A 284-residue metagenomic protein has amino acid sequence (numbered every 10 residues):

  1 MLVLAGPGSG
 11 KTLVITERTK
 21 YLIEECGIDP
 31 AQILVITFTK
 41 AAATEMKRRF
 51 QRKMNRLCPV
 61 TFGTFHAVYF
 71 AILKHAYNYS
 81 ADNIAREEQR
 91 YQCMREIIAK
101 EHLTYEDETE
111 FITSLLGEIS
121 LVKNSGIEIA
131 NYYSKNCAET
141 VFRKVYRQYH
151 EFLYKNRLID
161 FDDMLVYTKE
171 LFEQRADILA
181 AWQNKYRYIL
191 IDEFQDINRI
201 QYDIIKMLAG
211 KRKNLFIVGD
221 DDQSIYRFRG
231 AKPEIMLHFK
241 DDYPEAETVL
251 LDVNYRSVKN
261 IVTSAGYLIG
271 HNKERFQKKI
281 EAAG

Functional and structural regions predicted by a protein language model:
M1-L4, L34, A42, T61 (+2 more regions): Conserved helicase NTPase motor core
M1-S80, A180, E234, T263-G266: P-loop NTPase Walker
G8, T39, T64, M94 (+4 more regions): Residue-level signature of catalytic and energy-coupling elements of molecular machines, predominantly ATP/GTP-dependent
K40-A43, F62, H66, E87-Y91 (+4 more regions): Amphipathic alpha-helical transducer elements in NTP-driven molecular machines
F50, E96-K100, S264-N272: Conserved AAA+ ATPase "sensor/coupling" helix adjacent to the nucleotide-binding pocket
L57-P59, Y77-D163, Y186, N254: ATP-hydrolysis module of ASCE/P-loop NTPase motor domains, specifically the Walker B Asp-Glu catalytic pair
N78, Q223-E281: Conserved coupling/interface region of RecA-like P-loop/ASCE motor cores
D107, N124-I127, R212-K213, L268-K278: Proline-centered turn/helix-capping motifs that create local helix->coil transitions or kinks
